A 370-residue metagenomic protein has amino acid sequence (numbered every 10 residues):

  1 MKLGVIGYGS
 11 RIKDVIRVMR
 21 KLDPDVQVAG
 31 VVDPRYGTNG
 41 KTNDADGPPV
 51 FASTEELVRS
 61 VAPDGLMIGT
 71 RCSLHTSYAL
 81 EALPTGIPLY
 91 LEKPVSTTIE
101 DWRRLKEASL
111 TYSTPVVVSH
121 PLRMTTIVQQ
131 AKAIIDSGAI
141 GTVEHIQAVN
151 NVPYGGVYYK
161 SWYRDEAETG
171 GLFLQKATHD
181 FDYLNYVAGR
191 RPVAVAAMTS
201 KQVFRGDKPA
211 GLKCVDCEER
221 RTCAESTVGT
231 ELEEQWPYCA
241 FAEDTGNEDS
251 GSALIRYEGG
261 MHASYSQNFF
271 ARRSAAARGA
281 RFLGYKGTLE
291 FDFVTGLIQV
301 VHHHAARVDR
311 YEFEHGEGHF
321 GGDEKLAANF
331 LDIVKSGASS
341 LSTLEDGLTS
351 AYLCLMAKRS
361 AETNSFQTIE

Functional and structural regions predicted by a protein language model:
M1-D46: N-terminal Rossmann-like dinucleotide-binding module
V15, D46-A108: Beta-loop-alpha module in the N-terminal Rossmann-like domain of NAD(P)-dependent dehydrogenases, especially those
G65-M67, E258-G259, E290, T295-L297 (+2 more regions): C-terminal helix-rich "cap/oligomerization" subdomain common to oxidoreductases
I68, L91, V116-V118, Q147 (+1 more regions): Hydrophobic residues in well-ordered beta-strands that form the structural core
S73, S96-K160, E166-G170, T178-F181: A contiguous active-site-proximal alpha/beta segment in oxidoreductase catalytic domains
Q175, H179-T295, A327-D332, S336: Contiguous beta-strand/loop segments that form the cofactor/metal-binding neighborhood of enzyme cores
R273, E317-A328, E345: Active-site loop of classical SDR/Rossmann-like NAD(P)-dependent oxidoreductases, centered on the catalytic Tyr-X3-Lys
